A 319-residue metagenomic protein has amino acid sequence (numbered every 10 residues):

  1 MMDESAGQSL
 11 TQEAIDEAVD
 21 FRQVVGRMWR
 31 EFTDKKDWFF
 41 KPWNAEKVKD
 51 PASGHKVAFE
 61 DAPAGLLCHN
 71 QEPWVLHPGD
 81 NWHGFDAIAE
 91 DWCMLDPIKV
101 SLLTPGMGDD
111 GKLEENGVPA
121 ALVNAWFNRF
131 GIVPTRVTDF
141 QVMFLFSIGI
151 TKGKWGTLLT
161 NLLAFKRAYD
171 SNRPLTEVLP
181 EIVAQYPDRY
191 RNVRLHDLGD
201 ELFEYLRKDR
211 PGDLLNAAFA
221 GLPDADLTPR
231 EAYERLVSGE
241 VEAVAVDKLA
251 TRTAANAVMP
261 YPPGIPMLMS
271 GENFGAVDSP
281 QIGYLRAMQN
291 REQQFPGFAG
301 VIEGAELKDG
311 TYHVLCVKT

Functional and structural regions predicted by a protein language model:
M2-Q23, W29-T319: Non-catalytic terminal extensions of PLP-dependent enzymes
